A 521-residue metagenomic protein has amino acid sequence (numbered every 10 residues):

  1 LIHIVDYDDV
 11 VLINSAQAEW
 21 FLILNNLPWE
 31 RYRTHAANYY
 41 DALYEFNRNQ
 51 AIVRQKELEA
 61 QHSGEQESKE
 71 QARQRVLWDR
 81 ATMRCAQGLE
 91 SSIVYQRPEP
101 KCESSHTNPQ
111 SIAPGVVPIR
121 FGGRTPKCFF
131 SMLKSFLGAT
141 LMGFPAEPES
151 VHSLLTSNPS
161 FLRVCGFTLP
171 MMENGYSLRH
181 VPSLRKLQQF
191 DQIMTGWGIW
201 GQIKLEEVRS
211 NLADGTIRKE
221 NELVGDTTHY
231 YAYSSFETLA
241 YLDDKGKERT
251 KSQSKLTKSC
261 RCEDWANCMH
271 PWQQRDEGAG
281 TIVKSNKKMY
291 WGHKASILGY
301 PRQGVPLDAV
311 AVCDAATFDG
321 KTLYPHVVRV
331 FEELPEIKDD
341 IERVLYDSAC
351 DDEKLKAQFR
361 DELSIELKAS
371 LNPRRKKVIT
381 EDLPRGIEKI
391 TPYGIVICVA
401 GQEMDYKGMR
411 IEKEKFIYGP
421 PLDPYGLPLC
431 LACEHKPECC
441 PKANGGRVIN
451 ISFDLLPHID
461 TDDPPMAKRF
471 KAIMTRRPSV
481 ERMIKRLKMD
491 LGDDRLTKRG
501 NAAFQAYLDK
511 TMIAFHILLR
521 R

Functional and structural regions predicted by a protein language model:
L1-F144, S160-P170, L178-P182, Q189-G201 (+2 more regions): Dynamic "connector" segments at or just before major functional cores
E70-N108, P170-R179, D244-R275, C398-P424 (+3 more regions): Charged, glycine/proline-rich intrinsically disordered loops and linkers
P118-F130, S285-K288, T497-L508: Structural motif
F121-R124, N372-K376, R521: Arg/Lys-rich, glycine/proline-spaced intrinsically disordered segments in nuclear chromatin/transcription regulators
F144-S157, L162-R163, E481: Short, charged amphipathic recognition helices of the HTH superfamily and cognate SANT/SANTA-like modules
S153, P182-D361, S370-N372: Polybasic low-complexity intrinsically disordered regions
A357-I484: Helix-centered, glycine/charged polyanion-binding patches within enzymatic domains that contact phosphate-containing
F470-R521: Basic, amphipathic alpha-helical segments enriched in Lys/Arg and hydrophobic/aromatic residues
